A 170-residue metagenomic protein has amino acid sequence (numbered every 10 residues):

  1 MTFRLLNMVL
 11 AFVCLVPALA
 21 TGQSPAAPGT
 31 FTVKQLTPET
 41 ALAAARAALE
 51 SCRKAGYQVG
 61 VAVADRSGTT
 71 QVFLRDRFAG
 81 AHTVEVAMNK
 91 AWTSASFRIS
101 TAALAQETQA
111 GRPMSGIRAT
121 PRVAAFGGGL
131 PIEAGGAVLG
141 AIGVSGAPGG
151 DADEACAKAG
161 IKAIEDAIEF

Functional and structural regions predicted by a protein language model:
R4-A20: Bacterial N-terminal signal peptides
Q23-F170: Flexible, solvent-exposed loop/hinge segments and secondary-structure transition points
